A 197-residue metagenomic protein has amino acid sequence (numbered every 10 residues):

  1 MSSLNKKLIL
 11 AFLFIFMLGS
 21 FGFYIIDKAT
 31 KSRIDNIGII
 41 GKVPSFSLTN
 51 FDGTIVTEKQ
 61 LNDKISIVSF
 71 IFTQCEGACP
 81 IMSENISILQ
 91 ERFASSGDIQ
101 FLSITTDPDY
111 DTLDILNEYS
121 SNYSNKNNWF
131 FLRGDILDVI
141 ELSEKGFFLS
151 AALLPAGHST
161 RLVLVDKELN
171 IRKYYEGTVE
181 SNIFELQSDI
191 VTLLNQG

Functional and structural regions predicted by a protein language model:
M1-S45, Q196-G197: N-terminal targeting signals for export/organelle localization
V43-P44, S66, S159-R161: Short loop/turn microsegments at loop-to-beta-strand junctions
S47-S66, F93: A short beta-strand-turn-helix
E58-I86: Short active-site neighborhood of thiol/selenol oxidoreductases, capturing the structured segment around
F72, E76, T105-D107, G177-V179: Structural beta->alpha junctions
S83-L142: Structural microenvironment flanking redox-active thiols in thiol-disulfide oxidoreductases
L153-G197: Thiol-/selenol-based redox modules, centered on thioredoxin-like and closely related oxidoreductase domains
